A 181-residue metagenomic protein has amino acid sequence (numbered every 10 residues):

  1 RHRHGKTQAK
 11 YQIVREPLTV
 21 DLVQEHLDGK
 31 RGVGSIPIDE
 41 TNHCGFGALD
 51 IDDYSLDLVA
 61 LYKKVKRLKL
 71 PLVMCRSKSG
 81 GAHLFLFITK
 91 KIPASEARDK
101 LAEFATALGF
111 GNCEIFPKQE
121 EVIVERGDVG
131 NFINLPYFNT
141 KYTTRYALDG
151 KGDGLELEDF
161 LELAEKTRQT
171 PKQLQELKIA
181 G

Functional and structural regions predicted by a protein language model:
R1-G80, F87-E103: Signature for HUH/AEP ssDNA processing cores
R3, L27-G32, P37, G109 (+2 more regions): Intrinsically disordered, low-complexity segments enriched in small/polar residues
F46, G81-H83, G130-N134: Broad gene-expression machinery/nucleic-acid interaction feature
V59-R67, F87-E114, K141-L161: Helical (often loop-to-helix) elements that flank the catalytic cores of nucleotide-handling enzymes
G111-G181: C-terminal accessory nucleic-acid interaction domains of nucleic acid-metabolism proteins
